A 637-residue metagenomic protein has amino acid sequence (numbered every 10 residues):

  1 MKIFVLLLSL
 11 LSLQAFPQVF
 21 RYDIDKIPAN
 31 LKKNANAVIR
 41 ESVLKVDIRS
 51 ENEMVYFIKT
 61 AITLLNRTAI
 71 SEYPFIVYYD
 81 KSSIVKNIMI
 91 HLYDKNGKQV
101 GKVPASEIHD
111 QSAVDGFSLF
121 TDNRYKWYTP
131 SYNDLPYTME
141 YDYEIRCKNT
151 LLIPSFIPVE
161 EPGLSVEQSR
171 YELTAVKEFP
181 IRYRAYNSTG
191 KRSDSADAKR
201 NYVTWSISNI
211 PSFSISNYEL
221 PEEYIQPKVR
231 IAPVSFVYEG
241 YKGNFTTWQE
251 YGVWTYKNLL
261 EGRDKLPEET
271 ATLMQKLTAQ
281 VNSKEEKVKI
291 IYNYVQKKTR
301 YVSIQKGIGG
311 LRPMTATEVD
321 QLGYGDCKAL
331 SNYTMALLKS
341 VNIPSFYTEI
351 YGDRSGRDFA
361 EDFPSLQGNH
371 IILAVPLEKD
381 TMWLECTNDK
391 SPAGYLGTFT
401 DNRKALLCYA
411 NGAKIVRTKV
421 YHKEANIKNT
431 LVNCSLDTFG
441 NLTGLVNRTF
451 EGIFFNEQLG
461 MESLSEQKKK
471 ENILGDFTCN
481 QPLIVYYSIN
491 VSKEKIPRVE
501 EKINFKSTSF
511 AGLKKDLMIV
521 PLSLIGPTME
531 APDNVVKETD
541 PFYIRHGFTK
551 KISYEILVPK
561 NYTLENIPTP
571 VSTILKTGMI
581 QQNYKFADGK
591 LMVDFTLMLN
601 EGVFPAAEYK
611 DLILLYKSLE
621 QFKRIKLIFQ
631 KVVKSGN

Functional and structural regions predicted by a protein language model:
M1-R21: Bacterial Sec-dependent N-terminal signal peptides
Q18-N637: A sensor for short, sequence-defined functional sites
